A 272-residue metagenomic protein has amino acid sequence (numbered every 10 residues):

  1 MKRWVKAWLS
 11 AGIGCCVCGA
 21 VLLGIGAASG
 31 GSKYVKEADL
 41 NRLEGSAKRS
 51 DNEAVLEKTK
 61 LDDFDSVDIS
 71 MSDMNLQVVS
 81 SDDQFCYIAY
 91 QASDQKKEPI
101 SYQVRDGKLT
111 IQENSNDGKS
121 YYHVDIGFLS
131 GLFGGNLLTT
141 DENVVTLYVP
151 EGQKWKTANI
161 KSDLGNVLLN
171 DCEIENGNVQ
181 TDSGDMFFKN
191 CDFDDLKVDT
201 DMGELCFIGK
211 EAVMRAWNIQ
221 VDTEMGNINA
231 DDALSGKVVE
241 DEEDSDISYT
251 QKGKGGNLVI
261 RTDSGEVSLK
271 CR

Functional and structural regions predicted by a protein language model:
M1-R49, L132: Gram-positive cell-envelope targeting signals
G12, C16-S29, L56-T59, K119 (+1 more regions): N-terminal short leaders/motifs
R49-S66, N75-D83, K97-Q180, D185-K189 (+1 more regions): Right-handed parallel beta-helix
D83-Q91: Short Gly/aromatic-enriched secondary-structure transition segments
Q91-G107, Q112, E204-D222: Generic detector of contiguous secondary-structure segments
M186-R272: Short, surface-exposed interaction patches in beta-rich subdomains that mediate adhesion/assembly near membranes
